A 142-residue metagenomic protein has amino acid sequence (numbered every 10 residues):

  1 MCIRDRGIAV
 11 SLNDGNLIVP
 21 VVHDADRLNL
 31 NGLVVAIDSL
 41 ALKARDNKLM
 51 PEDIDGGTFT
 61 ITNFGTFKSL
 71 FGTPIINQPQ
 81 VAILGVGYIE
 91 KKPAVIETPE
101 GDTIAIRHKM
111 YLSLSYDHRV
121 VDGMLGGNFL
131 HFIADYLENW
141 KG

Functional and structural regions predicted by a protein language model:
R4-G142: C-terminal catalytic/motor cores of large multi-domain enzyme assemblies
